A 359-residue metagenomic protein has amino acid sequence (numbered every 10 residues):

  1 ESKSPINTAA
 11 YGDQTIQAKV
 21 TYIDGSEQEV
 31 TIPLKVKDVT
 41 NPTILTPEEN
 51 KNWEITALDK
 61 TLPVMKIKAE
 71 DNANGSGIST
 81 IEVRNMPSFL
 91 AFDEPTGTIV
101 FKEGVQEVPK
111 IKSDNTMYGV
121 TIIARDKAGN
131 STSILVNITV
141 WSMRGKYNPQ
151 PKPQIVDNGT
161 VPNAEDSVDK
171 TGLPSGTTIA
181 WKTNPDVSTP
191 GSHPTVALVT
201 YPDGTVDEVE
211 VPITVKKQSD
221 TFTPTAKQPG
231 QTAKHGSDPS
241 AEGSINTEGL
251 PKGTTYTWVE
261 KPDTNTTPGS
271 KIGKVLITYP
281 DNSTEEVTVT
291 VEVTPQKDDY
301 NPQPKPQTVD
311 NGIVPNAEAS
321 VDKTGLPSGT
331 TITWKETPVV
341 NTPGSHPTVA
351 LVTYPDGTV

Functional and structural regions predicted by a protein language model:
E1-I23, E27, E82-T121, L173-V206 (+2 more regions): Serine/threonine-rich, repeat-prone extracellular segments and beta-strand-based repeat modules of secreted/surface
D13, E29-V30, P42, L58-K60 (+7 more regions): Residue-level detection of beta-strand scaffold positions
I23, E70-N74, K127-G129: Short solvent-exposed strand-capping/beta-turn motif centered on an Asx-Ser/Thr pair
Q28-K37, N130-W141, D207-K216, E285-T294 (+1 more regions): C-terminal edge beta-strand
P33-R84, N137-S175, K216-K252, E292-S328: Solvent-exposed, low-complexity, repeat-rich "mucin-like" stalks and linkers
T132, T160, T205-D207, S237 (+3 more regions): Non-membrane alpha-helical secondary structure
